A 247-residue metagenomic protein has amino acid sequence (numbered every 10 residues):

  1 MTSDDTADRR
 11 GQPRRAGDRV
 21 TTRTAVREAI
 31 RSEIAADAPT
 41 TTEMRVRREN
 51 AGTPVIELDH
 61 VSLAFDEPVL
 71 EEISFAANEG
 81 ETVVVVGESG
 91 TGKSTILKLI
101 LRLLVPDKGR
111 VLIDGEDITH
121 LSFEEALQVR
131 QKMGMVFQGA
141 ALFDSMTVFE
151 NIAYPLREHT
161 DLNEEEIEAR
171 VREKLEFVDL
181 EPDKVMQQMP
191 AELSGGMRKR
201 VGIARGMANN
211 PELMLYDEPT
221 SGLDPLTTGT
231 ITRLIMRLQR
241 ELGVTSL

Functional and structural regions predicted by a protein language model:
L101: Helix-to-loop junction immediately C-terminal to a conserved catalytic motif
E116-D117, E165-K184, M236: Conserved ABC ATPase "signature" region
S145-Y154: Short coil-to-helix segment of the ABC ATPase nucleotide-binding domain corresponding to the Q-loop/switch region
M189-L193, M197: Conserved ABC ATPase signature
N210: Conserved catalytic motifs of ABC-family nucleotide-binding domains
M214-D217: Catalytic Walker B motif of ABC-type/P-loop ATPase nucleotide-binding domains
P225-T227: Helix N-cap at the start of a conserved alpha-helix in ABC-type nucleotide-binding domains
